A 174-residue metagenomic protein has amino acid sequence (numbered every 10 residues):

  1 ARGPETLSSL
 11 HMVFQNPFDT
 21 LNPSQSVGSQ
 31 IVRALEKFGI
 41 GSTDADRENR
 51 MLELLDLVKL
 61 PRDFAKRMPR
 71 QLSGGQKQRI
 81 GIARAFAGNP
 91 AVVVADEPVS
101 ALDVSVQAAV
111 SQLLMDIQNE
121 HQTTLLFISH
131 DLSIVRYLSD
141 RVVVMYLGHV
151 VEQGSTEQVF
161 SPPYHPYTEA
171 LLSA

Functional and structural regions predicted by a protein language model:
A1-H11, S29, K37, Q158-P163: ABC ATPase NBD coupling module
N16, Q25-K37: Q-loop/switch helix immediately C-terminal to the Walker
A45-D63, L172: Conserved ABC ATPase "signature" region
M68-L72, Q76: Conserved ABC ATPase signature
N89: Conserved catalytic motifs of ABC-family nucleotide-binding domains
V135-Y137: A short, surface-exposed alpha-helical micro-motif characterized by mixed small hydrophobic and charged/polar residues
